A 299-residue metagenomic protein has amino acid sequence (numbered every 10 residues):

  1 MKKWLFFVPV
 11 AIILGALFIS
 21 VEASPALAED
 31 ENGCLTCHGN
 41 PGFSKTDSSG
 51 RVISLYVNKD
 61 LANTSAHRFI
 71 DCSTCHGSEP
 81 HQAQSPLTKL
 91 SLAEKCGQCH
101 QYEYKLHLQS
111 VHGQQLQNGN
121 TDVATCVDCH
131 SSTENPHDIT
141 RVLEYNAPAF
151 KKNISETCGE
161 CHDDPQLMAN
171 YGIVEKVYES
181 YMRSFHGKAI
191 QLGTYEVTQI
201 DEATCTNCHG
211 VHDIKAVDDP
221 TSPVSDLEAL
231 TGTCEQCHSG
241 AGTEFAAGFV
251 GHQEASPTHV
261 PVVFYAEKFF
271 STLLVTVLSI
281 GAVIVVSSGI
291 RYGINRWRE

Functional and structural regions predicted by a protein language model:
W4-P9, L17-E299: Short sequence/structural segments immediately N-terminal
